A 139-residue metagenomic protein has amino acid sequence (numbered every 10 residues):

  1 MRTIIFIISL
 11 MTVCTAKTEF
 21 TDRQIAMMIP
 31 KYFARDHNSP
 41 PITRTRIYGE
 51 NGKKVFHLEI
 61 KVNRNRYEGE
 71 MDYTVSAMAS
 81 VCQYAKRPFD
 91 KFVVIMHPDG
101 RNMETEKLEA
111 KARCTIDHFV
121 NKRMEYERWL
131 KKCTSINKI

Functional and structural regions predicted by a protein language model:
M1-I4: Positively charged n-region of N-terminal signal peptides that target proteins for export
F6-L10: Hydrophobic helical h-region of N-terminal Sec-dependent signal peptides in bacterial secretory/periplasmic proteins
M11-T15: N-terminal signal peptide c-region/cleavage motif recognized by signal peptidases
K17-F20: Boundary of Sec targeting at the N-terminus
R23-V62, K86-I139: Polar/charged, Gly/Pro-rich intrinsically disordered segments
V62-E68: Short acidic, S/G/P-rich loop/turn micro-motifs used as interaction or catalytic elements
E68-P88: Short, non-transmembrane amphipathic alpha-helical segments
